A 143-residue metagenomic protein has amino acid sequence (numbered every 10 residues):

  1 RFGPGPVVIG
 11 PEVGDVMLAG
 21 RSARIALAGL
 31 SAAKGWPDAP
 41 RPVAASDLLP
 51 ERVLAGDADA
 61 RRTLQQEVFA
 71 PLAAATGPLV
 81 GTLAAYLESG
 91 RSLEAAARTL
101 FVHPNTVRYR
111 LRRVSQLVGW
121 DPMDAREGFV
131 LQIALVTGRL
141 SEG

Functional and structural regions predicted by a protein language model:
R1-G143: Cytosolic nucleotide-utilizing catalytic cores of signal-transduction proteins
